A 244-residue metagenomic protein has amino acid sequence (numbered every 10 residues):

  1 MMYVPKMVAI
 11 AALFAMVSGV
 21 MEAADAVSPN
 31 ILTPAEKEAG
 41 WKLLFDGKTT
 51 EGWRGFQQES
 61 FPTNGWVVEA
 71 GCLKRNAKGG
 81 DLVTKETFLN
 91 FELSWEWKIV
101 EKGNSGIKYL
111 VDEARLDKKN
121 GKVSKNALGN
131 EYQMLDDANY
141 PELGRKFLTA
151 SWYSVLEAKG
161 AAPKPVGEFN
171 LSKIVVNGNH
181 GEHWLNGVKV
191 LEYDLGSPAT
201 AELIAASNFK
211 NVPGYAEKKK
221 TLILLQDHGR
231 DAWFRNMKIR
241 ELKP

Functional and structural regions predicted by a protein language model:
M1-A9: Bacterial N-terminal signal peptides that target proteins for export
V8-G19: Bacterial N-terminal signal peptides
E22-P244: Carbohydrate-interacting regions of secretory-pathway proteins
